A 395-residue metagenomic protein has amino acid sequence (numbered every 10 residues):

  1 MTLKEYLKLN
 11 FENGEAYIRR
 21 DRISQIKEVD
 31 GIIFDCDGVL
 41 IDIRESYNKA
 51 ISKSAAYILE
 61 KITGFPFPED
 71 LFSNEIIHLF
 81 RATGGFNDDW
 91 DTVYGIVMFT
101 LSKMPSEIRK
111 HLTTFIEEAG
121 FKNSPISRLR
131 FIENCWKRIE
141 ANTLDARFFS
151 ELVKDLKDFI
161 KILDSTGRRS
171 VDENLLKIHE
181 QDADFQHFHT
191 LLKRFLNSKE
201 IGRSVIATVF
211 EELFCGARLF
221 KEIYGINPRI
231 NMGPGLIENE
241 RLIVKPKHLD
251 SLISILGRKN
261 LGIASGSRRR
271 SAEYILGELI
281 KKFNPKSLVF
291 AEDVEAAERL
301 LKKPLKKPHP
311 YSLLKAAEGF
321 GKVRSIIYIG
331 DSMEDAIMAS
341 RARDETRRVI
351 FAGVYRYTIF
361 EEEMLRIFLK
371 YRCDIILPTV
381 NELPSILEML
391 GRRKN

Functional and structural regions predicted by a protein language model:
L3-E75, D91-Y94: Active-site neighborhood of HAD-like aspartate-dependent phosphohydrolases
L7, P228-D250, N260-G262, G266-I327 (+1 more regions): Substrate-recognition "cap/lid" segment bordering the active-site pocket of phosphatases
I23, L59-G64, K103-P105, L252-S254 (+4 more regions): Alpha-helix termini
V39, S46, R269, E334 (+1 more regions): Conserved Rossmann-like nucleotide-cofactor binding loop
I51, F131-K137, A141-K199, A207 (+4 more regions): Substrate-recognition element of Asp-dependent hydrolases with the DxDx(T/V) motif
I51-T190: Conserved phosphoryl-transfer catalytic core
G84-G85, K281-A297, E363-L387: Structural recognition of alpha->loop->beta junctions
Y274, Y328-I376: Acidic, Mg2+-coordinating phosphoryl-transfer loop and its flanking beta/alpha structural elements, shared across
